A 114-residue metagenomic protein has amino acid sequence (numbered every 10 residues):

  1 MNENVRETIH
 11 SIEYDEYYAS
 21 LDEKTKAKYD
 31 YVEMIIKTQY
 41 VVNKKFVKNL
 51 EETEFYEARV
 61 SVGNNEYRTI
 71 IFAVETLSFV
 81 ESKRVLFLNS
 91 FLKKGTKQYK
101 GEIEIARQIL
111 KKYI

Functional and structural regions predicted by a protein language model:
M1-E66, T76-R84, L92-I114: Basic, Lys/Arg-enriched alpha-helical interface segments
L88: Conserved catalytic cores of phosphodiester-cleaving nucleases, focusing on short active-site segments
